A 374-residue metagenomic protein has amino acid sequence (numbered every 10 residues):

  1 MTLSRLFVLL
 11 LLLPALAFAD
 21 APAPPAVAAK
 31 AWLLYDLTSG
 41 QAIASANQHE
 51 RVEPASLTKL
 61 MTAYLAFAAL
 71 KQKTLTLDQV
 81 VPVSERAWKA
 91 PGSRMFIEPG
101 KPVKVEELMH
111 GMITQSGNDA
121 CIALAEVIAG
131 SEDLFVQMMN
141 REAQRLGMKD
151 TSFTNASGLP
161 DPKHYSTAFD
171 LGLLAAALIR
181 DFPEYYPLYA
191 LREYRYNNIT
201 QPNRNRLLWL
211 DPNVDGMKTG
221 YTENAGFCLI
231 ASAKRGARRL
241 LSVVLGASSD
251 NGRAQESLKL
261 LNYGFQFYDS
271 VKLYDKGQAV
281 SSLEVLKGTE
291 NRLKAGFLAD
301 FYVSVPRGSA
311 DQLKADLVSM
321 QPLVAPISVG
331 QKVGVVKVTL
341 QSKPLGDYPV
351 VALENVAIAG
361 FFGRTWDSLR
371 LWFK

Functional and structural regions predicted by a protein language model:
T2-L9: Sec-dependent signal peptide recognition, specifically the positively charged N-region followed immediately by
L10, A23-P25, S45, A233 (+2 more regions): Sterically constrained small-residue positions within well-ordered secondary structures of folded domains
P14-L16: N-terminal signal peptide c-region/cleavage motif recognized by signal peptidases
F18-A19, Y274: Intrinsic disorder/low-complexity signal
A19-G172, A176-R180, E193-N197: Active-site-adjacent loops and short helices of periplasmic peptidoglycan-processing enzymes
M148-S152, P160-Y165, F169-K374: Domain-terminus/edge residues, biased toward the C-terminal soluble/receptor-binding domains of extracytoplasmic
